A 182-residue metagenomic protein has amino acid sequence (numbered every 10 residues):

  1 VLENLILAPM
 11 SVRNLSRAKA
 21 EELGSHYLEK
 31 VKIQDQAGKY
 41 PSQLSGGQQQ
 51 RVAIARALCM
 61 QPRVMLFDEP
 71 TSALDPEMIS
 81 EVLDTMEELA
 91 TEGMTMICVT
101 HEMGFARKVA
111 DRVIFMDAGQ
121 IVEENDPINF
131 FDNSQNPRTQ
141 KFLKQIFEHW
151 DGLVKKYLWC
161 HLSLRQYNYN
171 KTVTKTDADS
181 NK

Functional and structural regions predicted by a protein language model:
Y40-L44, Q48: Conserved ABC ATPase signature
C59-R63: A short, proline-enriched helix->beta-strand linker immediately N-terminal to the Walker B motif in ABC-type P-loop
M65-D68: Catalytic Walker B motif of ABC-type/P-loop ATPase nucleotide-binding domains
I79-E92: Helical segment within the ABC ATPase nucleotide-binding domain
T100-H101: H-loop/switch region of ABC-family ATPase nucleotide-binding domains
A106-K108: A short, surface-exposed alpha-helical micro-motif characterized by mixed small hydrophobic and charged/polar residues
